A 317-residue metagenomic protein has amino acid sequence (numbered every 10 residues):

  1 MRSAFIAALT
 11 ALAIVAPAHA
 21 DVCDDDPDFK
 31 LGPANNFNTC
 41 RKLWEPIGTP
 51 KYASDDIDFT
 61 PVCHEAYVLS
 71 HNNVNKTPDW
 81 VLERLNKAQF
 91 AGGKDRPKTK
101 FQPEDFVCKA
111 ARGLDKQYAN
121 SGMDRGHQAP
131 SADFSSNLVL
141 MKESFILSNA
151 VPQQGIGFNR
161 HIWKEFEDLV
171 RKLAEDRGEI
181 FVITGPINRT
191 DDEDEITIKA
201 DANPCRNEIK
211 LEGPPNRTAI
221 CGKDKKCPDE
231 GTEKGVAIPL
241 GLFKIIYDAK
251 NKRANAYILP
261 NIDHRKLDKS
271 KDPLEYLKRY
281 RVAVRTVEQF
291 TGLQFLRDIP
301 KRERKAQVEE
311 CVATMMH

Functional and structural regions predicted by a protein language model:
M1-A4: Positively charged n-region of N-terminal signal peptides that target proteins for export
A7-A13: Bacterial N-terminal signal peptides
P17-H317: Domain-level detector for secreted/extracellular nuclease and nuclease-toxin modules, and for the ENPP-like C-terminal
